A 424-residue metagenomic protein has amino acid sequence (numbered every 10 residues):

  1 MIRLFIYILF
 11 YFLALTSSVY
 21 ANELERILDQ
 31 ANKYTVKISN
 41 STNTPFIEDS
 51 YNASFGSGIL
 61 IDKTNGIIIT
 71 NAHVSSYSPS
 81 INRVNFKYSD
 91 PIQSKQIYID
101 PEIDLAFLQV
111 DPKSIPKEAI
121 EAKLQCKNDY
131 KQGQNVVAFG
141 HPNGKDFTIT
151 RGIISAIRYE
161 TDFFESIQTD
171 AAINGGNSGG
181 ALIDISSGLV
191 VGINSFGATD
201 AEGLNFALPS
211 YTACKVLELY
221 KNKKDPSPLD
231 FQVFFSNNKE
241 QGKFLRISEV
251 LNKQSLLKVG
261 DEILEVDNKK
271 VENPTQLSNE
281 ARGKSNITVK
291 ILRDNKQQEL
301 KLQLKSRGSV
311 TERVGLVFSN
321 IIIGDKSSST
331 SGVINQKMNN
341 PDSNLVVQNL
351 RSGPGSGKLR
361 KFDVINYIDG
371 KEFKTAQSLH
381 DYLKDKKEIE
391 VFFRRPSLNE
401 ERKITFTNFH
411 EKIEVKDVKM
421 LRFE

Functional and structural regions predicted by a protein language model:
Y7-T16: Bacterial N-terminal signal peptides
N22-E25, T42-N65, D90-Q93, G179 (+3 more regions): A conserved glycine-rich beta-strand in the N-terminal activation segment of trypsin-fold
E23-I27, K117-E165, G197-N205, L219-K224 (+1 more regions): Flexible, gly/ser-rich surface segments that form the specificity/activation loops bordering the active-site cleft
R26, V110, K131, K221-E424: C-terminal recognition in membrane/secretory proteostasis and scaffolding
L28, K33, I185, L189-P228: C-terminal subregion of chymotrypsin/trypsin-like serine protease catalytic domains
Y34-S39, I67-A72, D129-P142, T169 (+2 more regions): Active-site-proximal beta-strands of protease catalytic cores
S54-I59, E121-K127, N143, S166-I183 (+2 more regions): Gly/Ser-rich catalytic serine loop of serine hydrolases
K63-G140, G144-F147, F163-S166, V271-P274 (+2 more regions): Conserved active-site neighborhood of the chymotrypsin/trypsin-like protease fold
